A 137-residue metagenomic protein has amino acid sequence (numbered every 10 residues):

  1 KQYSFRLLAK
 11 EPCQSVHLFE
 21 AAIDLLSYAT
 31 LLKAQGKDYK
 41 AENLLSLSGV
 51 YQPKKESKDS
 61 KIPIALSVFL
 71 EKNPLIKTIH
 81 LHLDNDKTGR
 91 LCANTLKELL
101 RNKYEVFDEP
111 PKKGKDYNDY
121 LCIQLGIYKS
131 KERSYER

Functional and structural regions predicted by a protein language model:
K1-C13: Glycine-/acidic-rich phosphate or pyrophosphate-binding loops and their flanking alpha/beta elements
P12-V16, T78-I79: Short active-site oxyanion
E20-A21, N85: Helix N-cap/beta->alpha junction signal
D24: Conserved Rossmann-like nucleotide-cofactor binding loop
L32-R137: TOPRIM fold recognition
